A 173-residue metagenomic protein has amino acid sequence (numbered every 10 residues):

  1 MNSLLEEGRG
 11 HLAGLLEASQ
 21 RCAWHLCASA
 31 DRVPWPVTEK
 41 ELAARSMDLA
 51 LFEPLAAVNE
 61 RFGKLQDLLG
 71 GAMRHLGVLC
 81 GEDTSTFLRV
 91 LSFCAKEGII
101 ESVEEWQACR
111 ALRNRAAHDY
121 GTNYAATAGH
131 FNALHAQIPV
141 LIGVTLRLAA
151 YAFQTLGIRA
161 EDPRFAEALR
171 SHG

Functional and structural regions predicted by a protein language model:
M1-G173: Solvent-exposed interaction patches of small proteins and small membrane subunits
